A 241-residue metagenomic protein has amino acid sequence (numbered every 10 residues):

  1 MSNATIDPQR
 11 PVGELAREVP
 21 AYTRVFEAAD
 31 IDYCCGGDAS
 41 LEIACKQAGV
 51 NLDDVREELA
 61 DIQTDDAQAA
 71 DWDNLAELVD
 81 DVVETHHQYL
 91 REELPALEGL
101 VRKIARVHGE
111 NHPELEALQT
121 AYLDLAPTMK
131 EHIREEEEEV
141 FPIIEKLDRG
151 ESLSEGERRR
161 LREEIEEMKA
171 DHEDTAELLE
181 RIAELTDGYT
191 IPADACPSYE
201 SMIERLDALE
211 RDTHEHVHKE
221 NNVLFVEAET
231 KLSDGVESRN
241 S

Functional and structural regions predicted by a protein language model:
M1-S241: Small-residue-biased structural context
